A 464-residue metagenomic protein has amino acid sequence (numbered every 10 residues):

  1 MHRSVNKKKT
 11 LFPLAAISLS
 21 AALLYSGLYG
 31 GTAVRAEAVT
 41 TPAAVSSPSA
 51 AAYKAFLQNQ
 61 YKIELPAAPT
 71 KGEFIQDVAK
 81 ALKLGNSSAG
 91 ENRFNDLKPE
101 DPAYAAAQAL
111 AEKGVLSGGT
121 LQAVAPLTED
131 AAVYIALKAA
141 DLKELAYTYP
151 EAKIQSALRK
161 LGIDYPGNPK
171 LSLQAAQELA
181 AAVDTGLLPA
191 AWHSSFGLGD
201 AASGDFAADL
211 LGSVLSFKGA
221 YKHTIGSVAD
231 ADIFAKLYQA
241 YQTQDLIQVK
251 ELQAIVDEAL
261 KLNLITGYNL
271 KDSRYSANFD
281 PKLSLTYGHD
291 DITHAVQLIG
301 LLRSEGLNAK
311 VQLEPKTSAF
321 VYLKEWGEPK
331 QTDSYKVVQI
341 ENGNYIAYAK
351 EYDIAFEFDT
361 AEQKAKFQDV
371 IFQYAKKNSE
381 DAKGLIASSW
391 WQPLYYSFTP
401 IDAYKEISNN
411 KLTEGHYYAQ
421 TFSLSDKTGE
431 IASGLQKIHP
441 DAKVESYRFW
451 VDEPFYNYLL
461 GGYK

Functional and structural regions predicted by a protein language model:
M1-A16, Y29: Bacterial Sec-dependent N-terminal signal peptides
H2-S4, S26-S304, N308-Q312, F320 (+4 more regions): N-terminal propeptides
I17-G27: Hydrophobic core
S284-K464: Acidic, serine/proline-rich low-complexity intrinsically disordered regions
